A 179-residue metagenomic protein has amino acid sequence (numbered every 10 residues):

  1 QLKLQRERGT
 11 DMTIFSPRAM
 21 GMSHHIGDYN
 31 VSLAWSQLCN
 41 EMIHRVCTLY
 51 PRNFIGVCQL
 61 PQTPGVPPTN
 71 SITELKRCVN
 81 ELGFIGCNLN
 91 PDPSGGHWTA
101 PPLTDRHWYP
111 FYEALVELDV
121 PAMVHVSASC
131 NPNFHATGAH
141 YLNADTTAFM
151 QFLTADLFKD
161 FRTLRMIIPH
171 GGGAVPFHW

Functional and structural regions predicted by a protein language model:
Q1-W179: Helix-coil boundary/capping segments in enzymes
